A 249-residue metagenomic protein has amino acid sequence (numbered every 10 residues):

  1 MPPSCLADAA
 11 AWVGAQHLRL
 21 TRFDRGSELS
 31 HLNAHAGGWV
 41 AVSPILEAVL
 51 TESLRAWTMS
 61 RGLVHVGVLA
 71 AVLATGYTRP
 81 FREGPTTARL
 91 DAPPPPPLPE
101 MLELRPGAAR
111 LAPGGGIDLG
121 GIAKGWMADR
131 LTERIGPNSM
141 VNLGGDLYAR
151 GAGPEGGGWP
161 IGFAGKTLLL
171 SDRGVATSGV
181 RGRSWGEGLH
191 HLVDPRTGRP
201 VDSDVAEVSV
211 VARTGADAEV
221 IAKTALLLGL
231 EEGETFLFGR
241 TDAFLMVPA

Functional and structural regions predicted by a protein language model:
M1-A249: Mature catalytic core of soluble alpha/beta enzymes
